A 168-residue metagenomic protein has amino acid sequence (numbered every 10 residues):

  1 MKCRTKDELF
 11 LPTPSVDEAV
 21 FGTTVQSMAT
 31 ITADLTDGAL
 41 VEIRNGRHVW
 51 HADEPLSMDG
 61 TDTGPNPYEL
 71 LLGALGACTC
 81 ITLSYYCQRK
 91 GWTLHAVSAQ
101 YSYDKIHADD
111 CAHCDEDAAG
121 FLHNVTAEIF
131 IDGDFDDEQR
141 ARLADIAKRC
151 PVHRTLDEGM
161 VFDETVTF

Functional and structural regions predicted by a protein language model:
F10, V20-G73, I81-F168: Extended beta-strand/beta-hairpin segments
